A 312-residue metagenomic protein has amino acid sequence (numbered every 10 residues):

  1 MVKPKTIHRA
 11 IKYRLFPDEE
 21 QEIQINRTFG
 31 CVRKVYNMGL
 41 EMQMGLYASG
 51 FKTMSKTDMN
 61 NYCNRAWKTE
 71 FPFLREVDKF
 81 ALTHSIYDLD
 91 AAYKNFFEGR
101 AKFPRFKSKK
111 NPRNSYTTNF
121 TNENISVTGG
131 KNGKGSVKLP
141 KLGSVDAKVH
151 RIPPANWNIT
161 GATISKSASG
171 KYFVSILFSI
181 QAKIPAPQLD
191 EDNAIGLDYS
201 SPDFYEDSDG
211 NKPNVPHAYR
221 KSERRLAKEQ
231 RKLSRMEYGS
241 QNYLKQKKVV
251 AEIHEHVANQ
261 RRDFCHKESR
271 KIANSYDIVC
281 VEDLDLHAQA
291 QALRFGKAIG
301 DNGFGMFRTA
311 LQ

Functional and structural regions predicted by a protein language model:
M1-L82: Gly/serine-rich nucleotide phosphate-binding loop at the start of the catalytic core of nucleotide/ADP-ribose-handling
P4, I23, A155, A168-Q312: Positively charged, helix-rich recognition surfaces that bind polyanionic ligands
Y13-L15, V145-H150, P213-V215: Generic detection of short hydrophobic beta-strand segments and adjacent strand-loop junctions
R14, D88, S136, F173-S175 (+1 more regions): Beta-strand secondary-structure signal
R14, N124-S126, G161-T163, A194-G196 (+2 more regions): Short, surface-exposed charged micro-motifs
Y36-Q43, Y47, Y93-R100, L233 (+1 more regions): A generic secondary-structure signal for well-formed alpha-helical elements
D58-A168: Acidic carboxylate diad motif detector
